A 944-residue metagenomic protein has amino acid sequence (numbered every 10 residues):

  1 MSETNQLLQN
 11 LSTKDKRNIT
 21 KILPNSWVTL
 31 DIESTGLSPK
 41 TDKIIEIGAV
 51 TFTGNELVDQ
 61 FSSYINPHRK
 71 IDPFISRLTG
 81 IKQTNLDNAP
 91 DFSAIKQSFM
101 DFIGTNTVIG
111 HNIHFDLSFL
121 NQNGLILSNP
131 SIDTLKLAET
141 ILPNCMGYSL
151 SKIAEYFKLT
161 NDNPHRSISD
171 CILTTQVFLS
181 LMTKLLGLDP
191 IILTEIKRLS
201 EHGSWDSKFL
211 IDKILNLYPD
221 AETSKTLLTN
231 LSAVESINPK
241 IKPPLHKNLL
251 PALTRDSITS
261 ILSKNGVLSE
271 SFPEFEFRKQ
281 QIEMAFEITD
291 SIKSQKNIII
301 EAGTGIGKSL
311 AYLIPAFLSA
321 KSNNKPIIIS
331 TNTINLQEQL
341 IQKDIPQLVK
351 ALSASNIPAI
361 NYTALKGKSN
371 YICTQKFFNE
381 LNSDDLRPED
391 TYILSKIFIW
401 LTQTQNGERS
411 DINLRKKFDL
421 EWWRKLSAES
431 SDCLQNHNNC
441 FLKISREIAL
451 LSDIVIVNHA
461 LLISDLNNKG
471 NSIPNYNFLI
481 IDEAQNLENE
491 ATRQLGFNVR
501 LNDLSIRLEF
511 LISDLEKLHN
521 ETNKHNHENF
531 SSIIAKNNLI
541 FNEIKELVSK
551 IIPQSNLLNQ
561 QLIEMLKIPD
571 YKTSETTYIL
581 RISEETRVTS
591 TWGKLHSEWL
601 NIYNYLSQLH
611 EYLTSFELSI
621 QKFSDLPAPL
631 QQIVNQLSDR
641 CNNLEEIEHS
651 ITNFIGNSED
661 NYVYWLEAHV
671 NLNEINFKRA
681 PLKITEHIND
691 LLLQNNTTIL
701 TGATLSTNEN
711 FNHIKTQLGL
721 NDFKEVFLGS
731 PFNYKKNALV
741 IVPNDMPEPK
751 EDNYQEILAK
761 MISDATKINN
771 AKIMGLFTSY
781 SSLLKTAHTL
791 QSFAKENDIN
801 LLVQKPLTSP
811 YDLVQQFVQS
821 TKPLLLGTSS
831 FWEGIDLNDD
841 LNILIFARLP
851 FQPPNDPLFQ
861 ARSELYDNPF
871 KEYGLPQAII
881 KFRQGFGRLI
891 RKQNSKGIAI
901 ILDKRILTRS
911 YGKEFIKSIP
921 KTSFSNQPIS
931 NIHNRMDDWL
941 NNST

Functional and structural regions predicted by a protein language model:
S2-I19, S180-I258: Acidic two-metal-ion nuclease catalytic site recognized across multiple nuclease folds, prominently DnaQ/RNase D-T
S2-P130, P143-H165: Conserved non-catalytic scaffold segment of RNase H-like nuclease domains
T107-F119, N123, C145, S149-L217: Acidic, Mg2+-coordinating catalytic module of metal-dependent nucleases/exonucleases that use a two-metal-ion mechanism
P239-P244, R255-G266, N324-P326, S330-D453 (+5 more regions): A substrate-engagement module of RecA-like helicase motors
A252-I299: Conserved pre-motif I regulatory segment
Y312, L318, E338, Q342 (+4 more regions): Signature of the SF2 helicase/ATPase Hel1-core->accessory helical subdomain module
R424-D453, I463-G470, L609-M746, N753-Y754 (+2 more regions): A contiguous, basic/glycine-rich beta-loop/short-helix subdomain that forms a polymer-engagement track
P743-N753, K805-L907: Conserved RecA-like P-loop NTPase helicase motor core
